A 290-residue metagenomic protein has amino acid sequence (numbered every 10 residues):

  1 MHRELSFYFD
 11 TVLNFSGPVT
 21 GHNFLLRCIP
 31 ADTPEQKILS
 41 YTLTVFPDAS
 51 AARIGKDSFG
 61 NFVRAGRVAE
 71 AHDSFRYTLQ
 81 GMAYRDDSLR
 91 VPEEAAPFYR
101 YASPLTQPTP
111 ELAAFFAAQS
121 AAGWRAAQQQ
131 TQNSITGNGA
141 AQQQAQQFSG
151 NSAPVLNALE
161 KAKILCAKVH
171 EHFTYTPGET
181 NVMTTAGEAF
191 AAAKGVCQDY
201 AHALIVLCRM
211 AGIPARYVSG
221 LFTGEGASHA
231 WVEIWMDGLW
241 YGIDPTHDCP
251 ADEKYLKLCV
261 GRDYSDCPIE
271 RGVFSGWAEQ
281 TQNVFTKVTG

Functional and structural regions predicted by a protein language model:
M1-S88, Q144: Intrinsically disordered, low-complexity N-terminal segments that are enriched in acidic
T11, L165, A193-C208: Active-site nucleophilic cysteine motif
F15-G17, P154, L239: A generic structural motif
T20, F24, D73, T180 (+5 more regions): Short capping/connector residues at structural and topological boundaries
L26-Q36, Y41-L43, D248-S275, Q282-G290: Glycine-rich, small/acidic residue-mixed loop/short-helix segments
A49-R53, R100-A102, P250-K257: Short, surface-exposed linear segments at secondary-structure transitions and domain or protein termini
A83-D87, E94-G195, Y264, S275-G290: Secondary-structure boundary elements
D199-S275: Hydrophobic/aromatic-rich core segments of domains that either
